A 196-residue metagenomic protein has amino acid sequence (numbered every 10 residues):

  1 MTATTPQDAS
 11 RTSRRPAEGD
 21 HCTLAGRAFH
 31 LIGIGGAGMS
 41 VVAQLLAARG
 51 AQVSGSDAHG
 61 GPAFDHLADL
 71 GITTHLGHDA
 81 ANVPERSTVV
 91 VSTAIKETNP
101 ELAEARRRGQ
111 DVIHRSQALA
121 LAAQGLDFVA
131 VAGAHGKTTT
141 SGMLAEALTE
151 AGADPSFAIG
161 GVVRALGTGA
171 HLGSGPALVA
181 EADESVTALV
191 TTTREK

Functional and structural regions predicted by a protein language model:
M1-A118: N-terminal leader/targeting and accessory segments in enzymes
L45, A68, N82, T93-K196: Phosphate-binding loop of NTP-binding sites
